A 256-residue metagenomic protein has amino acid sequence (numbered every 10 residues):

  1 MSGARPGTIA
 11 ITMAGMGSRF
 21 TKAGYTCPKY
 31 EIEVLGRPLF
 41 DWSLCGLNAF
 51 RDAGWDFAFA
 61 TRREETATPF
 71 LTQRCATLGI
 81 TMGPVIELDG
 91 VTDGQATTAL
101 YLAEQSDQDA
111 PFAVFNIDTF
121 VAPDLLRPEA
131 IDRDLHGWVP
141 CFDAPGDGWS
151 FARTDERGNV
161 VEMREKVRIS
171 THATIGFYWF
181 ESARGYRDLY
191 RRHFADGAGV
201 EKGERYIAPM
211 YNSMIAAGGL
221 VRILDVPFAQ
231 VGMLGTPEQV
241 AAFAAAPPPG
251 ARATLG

Functional and structural regions predicted by a protein language model:
M1-T12, R19-T21, E33, R37-V114: Conserved N-terminal catalytic core of the sugar/cofactor nucleotidyltransferase
S2-I9, A173-G256: Conserved alpha/beta core of the MobA/IspD/sugar-nucleotide pyrophosphorylase nucleotidyltransferase superfamily
M16, D118-T119: Active-site metal-binding loops of divalent metal-dependent hydrolases
C27-K29: Short alpha-helical oligomerization interface
E31, A152-T154, I223: A structural signal for short hydrophobic beta-strand segments in well-ordered beta-sheet cores
F40, L102, D118, A152 (+1 more regions): Residue-level signal for inorganic ion chemistry
E65, T119-V121: A short, conserved beta-strand element in the Rossmann-like catalytic core that flanks the donor/metal-binding loop
V121-G197: Conserved core of the sugar-phosphate nucleotidyltransferase
